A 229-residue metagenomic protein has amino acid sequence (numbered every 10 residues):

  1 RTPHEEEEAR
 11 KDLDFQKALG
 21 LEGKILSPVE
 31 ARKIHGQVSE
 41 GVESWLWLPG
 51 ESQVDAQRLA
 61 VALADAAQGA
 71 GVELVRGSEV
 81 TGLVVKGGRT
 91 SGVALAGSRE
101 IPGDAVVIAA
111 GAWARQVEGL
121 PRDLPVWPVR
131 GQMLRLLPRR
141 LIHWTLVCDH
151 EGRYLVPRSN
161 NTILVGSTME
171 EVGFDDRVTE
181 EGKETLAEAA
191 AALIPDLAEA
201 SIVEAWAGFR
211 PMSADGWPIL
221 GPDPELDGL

Functional and structural regions predicted by a protein language model:
R1-E30: Dinucleotide-binding Rossmann-like beta1-alpha1 core, especially the glycine-rich loop that anchors the ADP
E6-E7, V54, A60, G82 (+2 more regions): Glycine-rich nucleotide phosphate-binding loop and flanking beta-alpha elements of Rossmann-like dinucleotide-binding
E6-R10, P28, A60, K183-A187 (+1 more regions): A general structural signal for well-ordered alpha-helical segments in protein cores
E22-K24, E73, S201: Conserved beta-strand segments of alpha/beta enzyme cores
S27-P28, R76-S78, E204-W206: Short loop/edge segments at beta-strand edges and connector loops that shape dinucleotide/nucleotide cofactor-binding
E43-A105, A109: Helical element adjacent to the flavin cofactor pocket in flavoenzyme catalytic cores
E51, L226-L229: Glycine-rich phosphate/pyrophosphate-binding beta-alpha loops
R89, E100-D227: Active-site substrate-recognition segment that forms the wall of the catalytic cavity or substrate channel
